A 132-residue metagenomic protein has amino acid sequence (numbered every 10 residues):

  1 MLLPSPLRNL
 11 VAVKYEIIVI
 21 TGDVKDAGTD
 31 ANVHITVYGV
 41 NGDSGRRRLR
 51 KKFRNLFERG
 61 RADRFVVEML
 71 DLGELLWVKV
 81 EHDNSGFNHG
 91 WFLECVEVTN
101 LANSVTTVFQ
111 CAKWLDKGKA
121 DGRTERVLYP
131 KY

Functional and structural regions predicted by a protein language model:
M1-Y132: Regulatory, non-catalytic segments
